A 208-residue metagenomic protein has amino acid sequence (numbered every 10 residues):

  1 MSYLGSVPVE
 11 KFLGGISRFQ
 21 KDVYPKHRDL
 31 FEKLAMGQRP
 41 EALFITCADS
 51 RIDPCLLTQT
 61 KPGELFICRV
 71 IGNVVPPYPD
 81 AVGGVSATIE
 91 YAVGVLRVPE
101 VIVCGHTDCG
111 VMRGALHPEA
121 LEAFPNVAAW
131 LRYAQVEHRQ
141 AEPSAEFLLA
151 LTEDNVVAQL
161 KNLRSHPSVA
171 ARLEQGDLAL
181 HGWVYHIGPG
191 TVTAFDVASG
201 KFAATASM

Functional and structural regions predicted by a protein language model:
S2-P40, N73-P99, G110-M208: Divalent-metal-activated hydrolytic enzyme cores
A35-D53: N-terminal low-complexity or amphipathic/hydrophobic leaders
I45-C47, R69, I102-H106, H181-H186: Short beta-strand segments
D49-R51, T107-V111: Gly/Ser/Thr-rich loops at beta-strand to alpha-helix junctions that form or flank small-molecule/cofactor-binding
S50-I71: Catalytic core of membrane glycerolipid acyltransferases/transacylases, capturing the structured, soluble-facing
